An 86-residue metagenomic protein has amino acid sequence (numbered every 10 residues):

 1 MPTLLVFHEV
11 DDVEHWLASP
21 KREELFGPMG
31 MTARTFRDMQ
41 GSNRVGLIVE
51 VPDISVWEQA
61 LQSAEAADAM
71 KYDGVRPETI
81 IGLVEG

Functional and structural regions predicted by a protein language model:
M1-G86: Short S/T/G/P-rich N-terminal loop/turn motif that feeds into the first structured element of a domain
